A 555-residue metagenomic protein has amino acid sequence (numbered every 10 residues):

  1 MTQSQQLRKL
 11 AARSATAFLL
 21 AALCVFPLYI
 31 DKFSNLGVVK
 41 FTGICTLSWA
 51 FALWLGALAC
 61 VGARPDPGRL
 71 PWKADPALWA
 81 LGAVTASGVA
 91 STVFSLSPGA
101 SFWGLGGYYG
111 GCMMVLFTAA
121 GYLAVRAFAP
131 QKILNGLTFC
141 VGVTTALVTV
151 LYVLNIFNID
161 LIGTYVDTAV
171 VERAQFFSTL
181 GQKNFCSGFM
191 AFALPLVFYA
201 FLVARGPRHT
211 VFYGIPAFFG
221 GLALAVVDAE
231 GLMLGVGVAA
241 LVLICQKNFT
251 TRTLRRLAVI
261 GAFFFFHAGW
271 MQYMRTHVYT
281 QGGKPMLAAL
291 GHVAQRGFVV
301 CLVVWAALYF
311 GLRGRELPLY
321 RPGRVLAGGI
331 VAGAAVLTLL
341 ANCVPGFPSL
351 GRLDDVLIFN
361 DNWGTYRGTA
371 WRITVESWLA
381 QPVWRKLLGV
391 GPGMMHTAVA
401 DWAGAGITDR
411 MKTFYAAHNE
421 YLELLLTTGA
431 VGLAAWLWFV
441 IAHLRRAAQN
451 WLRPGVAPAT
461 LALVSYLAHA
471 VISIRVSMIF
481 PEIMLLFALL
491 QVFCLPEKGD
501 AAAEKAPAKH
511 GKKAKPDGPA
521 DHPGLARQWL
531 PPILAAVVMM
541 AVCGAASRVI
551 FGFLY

Functional and structural regions predicted by a protein language model:
M1-K9, P65-A74, G283-M286, L312-V325 (+1 more regions): Membrane-interfacial, low-structure loops and terminal tails that flank and connect transmembrane helices in multi-pass
Q6-Y29, T46-C60, G82-V93, G111-L123 (+8 more regions): Alpha-helical transmembrane segments of multi-pass inner-membrane proteins
L28-G43, P98-S101, V166-L180, V278-L290 (+3 more regions): Juxtamembrane membrane-water interface segments that cap and precede transmembrane helices
T46, A52, G163-V170, D354-V383: Extracytoplasmic loop-helix module adjacent to an early transmembrane segment
A57-W72, A90-W103: Transmembrane alpha-helix boundary signature
F102-G111: Non-cytosolic membrane-interface motifs at loop->transmembrane helix junctions
Q182, Y366-T413, T428-G432: TM-adjacent membrane-interface loops and short helices in multi-pass inner/ER membrane proteins
A341-D354, I533-Y555: Hydrophobic alpha-helical transmembrane segments in integral membrane proteins
